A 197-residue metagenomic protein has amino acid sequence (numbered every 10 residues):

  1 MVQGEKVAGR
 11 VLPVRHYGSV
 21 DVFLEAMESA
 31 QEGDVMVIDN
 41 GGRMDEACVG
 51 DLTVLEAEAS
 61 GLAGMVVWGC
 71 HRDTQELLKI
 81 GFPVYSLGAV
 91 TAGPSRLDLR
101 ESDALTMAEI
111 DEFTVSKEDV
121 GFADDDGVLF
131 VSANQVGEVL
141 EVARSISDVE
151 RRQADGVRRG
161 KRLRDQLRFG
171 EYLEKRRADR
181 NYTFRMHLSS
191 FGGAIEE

Functional and structural regions predicted by a protein language model:
M1-K117, A123, F130-E197: Feature captures the catalytic cores and cofactor-binding loops of soluble hydro-lyases/lyases that act on carboxylate
